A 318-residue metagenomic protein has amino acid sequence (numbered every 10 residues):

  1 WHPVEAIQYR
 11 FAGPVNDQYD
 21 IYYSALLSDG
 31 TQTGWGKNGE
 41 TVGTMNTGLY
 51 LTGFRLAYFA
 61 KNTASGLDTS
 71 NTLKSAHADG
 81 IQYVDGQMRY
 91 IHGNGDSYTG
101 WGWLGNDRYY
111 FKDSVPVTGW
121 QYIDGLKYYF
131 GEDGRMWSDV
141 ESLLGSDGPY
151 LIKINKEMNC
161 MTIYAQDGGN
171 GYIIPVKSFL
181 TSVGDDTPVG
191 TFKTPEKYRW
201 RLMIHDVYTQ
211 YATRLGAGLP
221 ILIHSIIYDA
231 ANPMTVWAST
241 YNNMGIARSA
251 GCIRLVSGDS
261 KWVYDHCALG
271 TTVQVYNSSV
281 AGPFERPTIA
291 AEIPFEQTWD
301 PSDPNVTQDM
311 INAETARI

Functional and structural regions predicted by a protein language model:
W1-H77, D96, V115: Lectin-type carbohydrate-recognition ectodomains
V4, M158, T191, S257-Y264: Extracytoplasmic/secreted envelope proteins and their assembly/folding machinery, especially bacterial periplasmic
V4-A6, L51-G53, P149, M158 (+4 more regions): Extracellular structured ligand-interaction cores
D29, A60, N94, D133 (+1 more regions): Solvent-exposed strand-loop boundary residues in beta-sheet-rich modules
S75-G148: Extracellular adhesion/carbohydrate-binding repeat motifs centered on closely spaced tryptophans
H77-A78, D85, I154-C160, V207-Y208 (+1 more regions): A short, compositionally biased
L143-V236: Gly/Pro-biased beta-strand-loop elements
L202-I318: Exported/periplasmic cell-wall-interacting domains
